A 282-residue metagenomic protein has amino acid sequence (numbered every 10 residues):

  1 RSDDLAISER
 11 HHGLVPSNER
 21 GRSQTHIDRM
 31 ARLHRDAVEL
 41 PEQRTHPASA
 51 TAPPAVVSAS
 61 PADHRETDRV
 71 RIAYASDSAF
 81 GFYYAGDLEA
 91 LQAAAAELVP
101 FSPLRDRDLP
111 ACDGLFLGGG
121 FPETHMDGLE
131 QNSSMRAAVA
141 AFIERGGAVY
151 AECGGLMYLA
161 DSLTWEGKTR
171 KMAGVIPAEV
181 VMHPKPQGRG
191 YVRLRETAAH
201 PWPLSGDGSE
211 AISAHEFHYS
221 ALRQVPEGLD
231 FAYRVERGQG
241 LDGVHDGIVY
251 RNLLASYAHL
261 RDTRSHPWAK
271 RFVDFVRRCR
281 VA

Functional and structural regions predicted by a protein language model:
R1-H64: Internal gly/pro-rich beta-alpha loop/helix module that stabilizes soluble enzyme cofactors or their anionic handles
R1-L5, S76-S78, H218: G-domain G4 guanine-recognition motif of GTPases
A6-G13, A85-D87, D127, D161-S162 (+1 more regions): Short acidic, glycine/serine/threonine-rich loops at helix termini
A31-H34, A75-S78, Y257-L260: Structural motif
T67-D68, F80-V99, P110, M182 (+1 more regions): C-terminal and late-domain segments of enzyme folds
D68-S133, A137-E144: Phosphate-binding active sites in nucleotide-utilizing proteins
L115, E152, A173-I176, F217 (+1 more regions): Hydrophobic, well-ordered secondary-structure elements that form the walls of internal hydrophobic environments
P122-P201: Cysteine-nucleophile active-site neighborhood
